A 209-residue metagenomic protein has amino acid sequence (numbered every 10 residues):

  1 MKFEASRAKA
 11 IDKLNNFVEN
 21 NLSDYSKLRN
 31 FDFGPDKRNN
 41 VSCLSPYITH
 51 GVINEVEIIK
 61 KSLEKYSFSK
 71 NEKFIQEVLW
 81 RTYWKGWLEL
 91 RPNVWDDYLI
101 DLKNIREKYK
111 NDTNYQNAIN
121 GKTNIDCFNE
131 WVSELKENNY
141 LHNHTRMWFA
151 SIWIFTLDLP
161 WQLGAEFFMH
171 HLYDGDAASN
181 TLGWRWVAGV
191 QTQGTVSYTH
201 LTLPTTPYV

Functional and structural regions predicted by a protein language model:
M1-G34: Long, well-ordered, tryptophan-enriched scaffold segments
L22-N143: Gly/Thr-rich phosphate-binding loop signature of adenosyl cofactor/nucleotide-binding cores
K61, K65, I152-T156, T202: Active-site catalytic microenvironments for nucleophilic, acid-base chemistry
K70-G86, V132-V196: Structured ligand/cofactor/substrate-binding pocket environments in proteins
T199-T205: Conserved small/polar residues in nucleotide/adenosyl-binding loops
